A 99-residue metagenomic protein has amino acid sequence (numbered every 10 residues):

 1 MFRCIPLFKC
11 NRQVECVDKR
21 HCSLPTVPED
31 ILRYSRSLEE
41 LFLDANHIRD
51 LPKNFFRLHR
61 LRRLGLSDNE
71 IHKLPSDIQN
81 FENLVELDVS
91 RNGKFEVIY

Functional and structural regions predicted by a protein language model:
M1-S76, N80-F95: The feature captures the LRR N-terminal capping module
